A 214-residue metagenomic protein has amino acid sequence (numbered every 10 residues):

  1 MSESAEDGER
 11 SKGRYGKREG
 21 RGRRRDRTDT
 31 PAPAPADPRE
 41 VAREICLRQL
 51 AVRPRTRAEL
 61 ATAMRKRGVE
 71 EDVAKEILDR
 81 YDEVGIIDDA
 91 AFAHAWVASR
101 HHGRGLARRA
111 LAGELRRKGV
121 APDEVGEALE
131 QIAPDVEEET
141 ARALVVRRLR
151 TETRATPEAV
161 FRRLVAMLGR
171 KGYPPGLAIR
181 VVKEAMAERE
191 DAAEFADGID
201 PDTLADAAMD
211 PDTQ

Functional and structural regions predicted by a protein language model:
M1-Q214: An alpha-helical, amphipathic repeat domain used for nucleic-acid recognition, typified by the mTERF helical solenoid
